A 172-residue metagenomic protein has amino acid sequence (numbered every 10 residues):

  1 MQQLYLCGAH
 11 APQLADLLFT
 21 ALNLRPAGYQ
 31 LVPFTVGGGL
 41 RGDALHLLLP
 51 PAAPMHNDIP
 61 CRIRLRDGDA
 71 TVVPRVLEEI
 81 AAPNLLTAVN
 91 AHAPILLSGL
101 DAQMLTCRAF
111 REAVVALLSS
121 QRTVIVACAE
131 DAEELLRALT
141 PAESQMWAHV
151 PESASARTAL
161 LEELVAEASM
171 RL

Functional and structural regions predicted by a protein language model:
M1-A21: Glycine-rich P-loop/Walker A and Walker A-like loops and their local beta1-loop-alpha1 context in P-loop NTPases
M1-Y5, A27, P94-L96, T123-I125: Residue-level preference for the first positions of well-ordered beta-strands
C7, Q30, C128: Short beta-strand/turn micro-motifs composed of small residues that flank or help shape donor/cofactor-binding pockets
A9, F34, P50-A52, D131 (+1 more regions): Generic structural motif
D16-G68: N-terminal phosphate/diphosphate-binding loop that engages ATP/GTP or pyrophosphate donors across diverse enzyme folds
L22-R25, N90-H92, S119-R122: Short glycine/proline-enriched coil/turn segments at helix->beta-strand junctions
R64-R108, E112-V115: Phosphate-binding/switch loop-helix module in NTP-utilizing enzymes
T87, D101-L172: Replace "adjacent to P-loop NTPase cores in ATP/GTP-dependent enzymes" with "adjacent to NTP-binding cores
